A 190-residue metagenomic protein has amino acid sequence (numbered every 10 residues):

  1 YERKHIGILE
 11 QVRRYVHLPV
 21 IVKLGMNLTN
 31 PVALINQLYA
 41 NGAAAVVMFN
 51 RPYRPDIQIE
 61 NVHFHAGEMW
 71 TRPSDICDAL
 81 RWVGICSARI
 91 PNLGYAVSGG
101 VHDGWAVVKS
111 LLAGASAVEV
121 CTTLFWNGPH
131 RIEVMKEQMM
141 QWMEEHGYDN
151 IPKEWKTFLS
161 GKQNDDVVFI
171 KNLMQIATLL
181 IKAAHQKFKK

Functional and structural regions predicted by a protein language model:
Y1-R3, L34-N92, N127: Glycine/Thr-rich beta-alpha phosphate-binding loop at enzyme active sites
H5-E10, V32-N36, L80-G84, V107 (+3 more regions): Generic structural signal for well-ordered alpha-helices, preferentially at hydrophobic/aromatic core positions
V20-L24, V46-M48, G94-G99, V118-V120 (+1 more regions): Hydrophobic faces of well-ordered beta-strands that scaffold small-molecule active sites in alpha/beta enzyme cores
L28-N41, G84-Y95, V101-V118: Catalytic cores of alpha/beta
A45-P55, G100-V101, A106-V134: Glycine-rich phosphate-binding active-site loops on the catalytic face of alpha/beta enzymes
P55-R72, L111, L124-Y148: C-terminal helical cap(s) of enzyme catalytic domains, especially alpha/beta-barrels
D75-A106, I170-K189: Active-site/ligand-binding-proximal alpha/beta "capping" segment
N127-W142, H146, K153-K190: C-terminal extensions of enzymes
